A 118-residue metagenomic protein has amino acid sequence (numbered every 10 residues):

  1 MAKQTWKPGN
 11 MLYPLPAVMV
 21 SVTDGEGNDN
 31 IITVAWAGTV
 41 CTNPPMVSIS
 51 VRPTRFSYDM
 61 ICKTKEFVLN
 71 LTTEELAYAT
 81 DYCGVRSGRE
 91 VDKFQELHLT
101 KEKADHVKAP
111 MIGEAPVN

Functional and structural regions predicted by a protein language model:
M1-V34, G38-N118: Active-site-proximal mixed secondary-structure blocks
